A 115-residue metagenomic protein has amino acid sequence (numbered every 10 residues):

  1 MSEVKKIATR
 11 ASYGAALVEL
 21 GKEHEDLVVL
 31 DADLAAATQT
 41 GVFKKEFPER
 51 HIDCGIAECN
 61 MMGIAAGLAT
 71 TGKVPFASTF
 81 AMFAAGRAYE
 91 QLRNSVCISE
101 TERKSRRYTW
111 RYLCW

Functional and structural regions predicted by a protein language model:
M1-W115: Thiamine diphosphate
